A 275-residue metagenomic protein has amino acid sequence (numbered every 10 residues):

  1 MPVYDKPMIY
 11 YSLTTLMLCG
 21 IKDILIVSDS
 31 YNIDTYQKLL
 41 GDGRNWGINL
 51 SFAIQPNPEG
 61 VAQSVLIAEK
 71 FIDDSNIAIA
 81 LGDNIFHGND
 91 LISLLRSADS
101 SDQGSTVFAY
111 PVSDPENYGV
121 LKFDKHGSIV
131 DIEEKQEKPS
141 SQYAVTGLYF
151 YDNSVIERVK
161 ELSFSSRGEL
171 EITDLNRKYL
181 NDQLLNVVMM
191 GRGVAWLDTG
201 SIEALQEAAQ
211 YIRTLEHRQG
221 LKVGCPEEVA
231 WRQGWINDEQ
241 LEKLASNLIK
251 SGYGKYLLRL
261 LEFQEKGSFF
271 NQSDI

Functional and structural regions predicted by a protein language model:
M1-K38, I48-L50, Q55, S201: N-terminal glycine-rich phosphate-binding loop and ensuing alpha1 helix
M8-S12, Q63-I67, L175: Well-ordered alpha-helical segments embedded in enzymatic catalytic cores
G20-I21, D73, S128: Short loop/turn motifs at secondary-structure junctions
T35-K125, F150-N153, V159-L162: Conserved beta-loop-beta/alpha segment of the NTase-like Rossmann-fold superfamily that binds/positions NTPs
A78, D99, S128-E227, E239-Q240: Catalytic-core segments of class I nucleotidyltransferases/pyrophosphorylases that form NMP-activated intermediates
E227-Q233: Charged/polar low-complexity intrinsically disordered segments, enriched in acidic residues
W235-I236, L241-I275: Short, amphipathic C-terminal "tail helix"
